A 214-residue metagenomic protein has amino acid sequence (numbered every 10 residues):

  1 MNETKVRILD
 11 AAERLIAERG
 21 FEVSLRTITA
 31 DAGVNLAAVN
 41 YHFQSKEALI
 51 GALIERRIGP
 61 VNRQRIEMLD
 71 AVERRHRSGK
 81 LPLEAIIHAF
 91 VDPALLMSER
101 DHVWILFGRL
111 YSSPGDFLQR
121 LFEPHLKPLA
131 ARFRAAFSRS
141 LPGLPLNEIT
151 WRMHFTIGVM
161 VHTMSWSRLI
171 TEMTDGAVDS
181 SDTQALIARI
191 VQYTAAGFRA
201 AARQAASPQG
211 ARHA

Functional and structural regions predicted by a protein language model:
M1, K5, L9-E13: Short, leucine-enriched amphipathic alpha-helices that occur as contiguous helical runs
R7, L15-R57: Helix-turn-helix
A48, R57-L69: Conserved phosphoryl-transfer catalytic core
A52, D101-I105, N147-W151: Short, solvent-exposed positions on alpha-helices
E67-V103, M153: Hydrophobic alpha-helical connector segments
E84-A85, S98-P124, R168-E172: Amphipathic alpha-helical segments used for helix-helix packing
F90, A94, L106-Y111, T156 (+2 more regions): Short alpha-helical scaffolding segments that buttress acidic/His motifs in well-ordered protein cores
P124-A214: C-terminal peripheral helix-coil segments that are non-catalytic and often amphipathic
